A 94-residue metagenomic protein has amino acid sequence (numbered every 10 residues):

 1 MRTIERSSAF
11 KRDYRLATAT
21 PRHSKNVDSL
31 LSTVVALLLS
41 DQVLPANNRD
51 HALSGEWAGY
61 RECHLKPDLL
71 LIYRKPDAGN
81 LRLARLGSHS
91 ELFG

Functional and structural regions predicted by a protein language model:
M1-P67, P76-R82, E91-G94: Basic, Lys/Arg-enriched alpha-helical interface segments
S88: Active-site glycine-centered loops adjacent to acidic/histidine catalytic or metal-binding residues that shape
